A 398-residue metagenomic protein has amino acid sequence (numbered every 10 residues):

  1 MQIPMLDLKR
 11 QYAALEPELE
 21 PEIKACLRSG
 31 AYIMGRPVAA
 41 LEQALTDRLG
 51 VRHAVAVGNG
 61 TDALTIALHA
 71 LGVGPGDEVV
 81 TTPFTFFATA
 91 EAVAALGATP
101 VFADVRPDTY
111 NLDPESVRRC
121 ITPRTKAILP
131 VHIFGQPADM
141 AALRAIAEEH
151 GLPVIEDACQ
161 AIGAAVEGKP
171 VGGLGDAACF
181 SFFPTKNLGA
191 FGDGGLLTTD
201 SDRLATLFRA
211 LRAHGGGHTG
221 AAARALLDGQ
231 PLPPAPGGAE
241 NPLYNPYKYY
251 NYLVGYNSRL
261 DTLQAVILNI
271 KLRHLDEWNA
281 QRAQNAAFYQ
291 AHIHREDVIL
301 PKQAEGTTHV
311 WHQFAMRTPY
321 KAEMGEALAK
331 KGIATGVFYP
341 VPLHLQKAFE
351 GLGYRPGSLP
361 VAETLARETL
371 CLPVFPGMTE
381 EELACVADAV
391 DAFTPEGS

Functional and structural regions predicted by a protein language model:
M1-A31, Y252, P373: N-terminal "arm"/small-domain region of PLP-dependent enzymes with the aminotransferase-like
K9, V38-A44, R48-A54, E115 (+4 more regions): PLP-dependent aminotransferase class I/II
G30-E78, A92-L96, F102-D104, K169: Phosphate-binding glycine-rich loop
V55, V80, V101, V154-I155 (+3 more regions): Structural detector of well-ordered beta-strand residues that form the stable sheet scaffold of enzyme domains
H69-A158, A165: PLP-dependent aminotransferase-like
A92-V93, I146, P170, N187 (+1 more regions): Hydrophobic/aromatic ligand-binding patch that stacks against planar heteroaromatic rings of cofactors or nucleotides
E156-A190, T206, K248-N251: Conserved active-site segment immediately N-terminal to the catalytic lysine that forms the internal aldimine
F180-S181, G195-S201, N269: Short beta-strand-to-turn element immediately C-terminal to the catalytic PLP-Schiff-base lysine in fold type I
